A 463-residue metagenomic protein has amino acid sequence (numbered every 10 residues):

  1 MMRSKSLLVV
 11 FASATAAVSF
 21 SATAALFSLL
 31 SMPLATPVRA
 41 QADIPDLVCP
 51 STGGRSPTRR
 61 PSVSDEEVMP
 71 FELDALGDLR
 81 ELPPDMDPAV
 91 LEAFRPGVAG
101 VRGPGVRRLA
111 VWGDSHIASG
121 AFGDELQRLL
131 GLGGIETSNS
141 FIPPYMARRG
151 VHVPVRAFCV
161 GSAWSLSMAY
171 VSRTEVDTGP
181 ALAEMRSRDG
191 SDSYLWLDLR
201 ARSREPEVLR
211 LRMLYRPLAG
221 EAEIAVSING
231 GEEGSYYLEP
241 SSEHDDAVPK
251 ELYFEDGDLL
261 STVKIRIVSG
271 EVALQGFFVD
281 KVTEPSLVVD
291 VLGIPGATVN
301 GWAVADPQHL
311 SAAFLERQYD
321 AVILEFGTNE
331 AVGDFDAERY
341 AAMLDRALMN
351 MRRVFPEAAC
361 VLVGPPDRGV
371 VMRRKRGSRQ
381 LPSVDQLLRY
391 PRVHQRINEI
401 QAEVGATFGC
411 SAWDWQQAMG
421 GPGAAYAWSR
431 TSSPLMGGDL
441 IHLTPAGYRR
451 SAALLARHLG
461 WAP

Functional and structural regions predicted by a protein language model:
V10-A25: Hydrophobic membrane-insertion alpha-helices, especially the h-region of bacterial N-terminal signal peptides
L30-V63: N-terminal propeptides/low-complexity segments immediately following signal peptides in secreted or periplasmic proteins
S56-V111, S165-Y194: Membrane/wall-proximal cationic-aromatic binding patches
D85-P88, G103, R107, H116-D124 (+4 more regions): Soluble non-cytosolic domains of exported or imported proteins
E92, G120, D124, R128 (+9 more regions): Solvent-exposed, polar/charged alpha-helical surfaces in well-ordered, non-transmembrane soluble domains, broadly
R108, H116-M349: Conserved SGNH/GDSL esterase-like catalytic core that processes O-acyl groups on lipids and polysaccharides
P307-Q308, R368-P463: Catalytic His-Asp segment of secreted/periplasmic serine-dependent ester chemistry enzymes
F355-A359: A short helix->loop->beta-strand "cap" motif at the edges of active sites that frequently abuts
